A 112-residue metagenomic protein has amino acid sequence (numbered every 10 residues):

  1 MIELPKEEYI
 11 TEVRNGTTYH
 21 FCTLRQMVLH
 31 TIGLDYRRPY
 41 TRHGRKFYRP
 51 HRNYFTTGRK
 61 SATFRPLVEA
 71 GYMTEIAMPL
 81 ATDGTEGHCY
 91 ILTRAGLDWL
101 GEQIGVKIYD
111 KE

Functional and structural regions predicted by a protein language model:
I2-S61: Short amphipathic alpha-helical interface segments
V28, M73, Y90-L92: Hydrophobic beta-strand residues in large extracellular and virion-surface proteins
H30-L34, R38, A70, E102-V106: Surface-exposed polar/charged interaction patches
R52-I76, E86-G87: Short amphipathic alpha-helical interaction segments
T85-E112: Short, amphipathic alpha-helical interaction segments positioned at domain boundaries
